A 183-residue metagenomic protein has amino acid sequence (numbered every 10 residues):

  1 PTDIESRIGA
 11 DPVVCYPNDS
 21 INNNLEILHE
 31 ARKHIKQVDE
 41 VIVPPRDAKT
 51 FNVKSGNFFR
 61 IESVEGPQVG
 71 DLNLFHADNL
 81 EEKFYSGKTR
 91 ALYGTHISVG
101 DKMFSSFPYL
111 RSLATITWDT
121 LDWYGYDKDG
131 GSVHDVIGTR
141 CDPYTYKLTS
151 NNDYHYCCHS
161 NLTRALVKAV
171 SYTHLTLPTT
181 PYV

Functional and structural regions predicted by a protein language model:
P1-R7, D11: Non-catalytic accessory regions used for complex assembly or targeting
A10-H96: Solvent-exposed, flexible loop/coil segments flanking beta-strands in beta-rich domains
S63-S171: Acidic, Ser/Thr/Pro-rich low-complexity intrinsically disordered segments
P67, T179-T180: A very general structural signal that marks isolated residues within well-ordered alpha-helical segments
T173-T179: Conserved small/polar residues in nucleotide/adenosyl-binding loops
